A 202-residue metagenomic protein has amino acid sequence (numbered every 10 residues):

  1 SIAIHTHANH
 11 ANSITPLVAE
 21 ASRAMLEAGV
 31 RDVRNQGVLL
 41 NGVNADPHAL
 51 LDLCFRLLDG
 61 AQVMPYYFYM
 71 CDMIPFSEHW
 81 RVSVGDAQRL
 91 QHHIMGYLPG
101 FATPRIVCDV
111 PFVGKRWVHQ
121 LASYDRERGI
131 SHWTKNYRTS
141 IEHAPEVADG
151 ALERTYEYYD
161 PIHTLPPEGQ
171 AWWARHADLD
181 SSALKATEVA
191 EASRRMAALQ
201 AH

Functional and structural regions predicted by a protein language model:
S1-L98: Conserved AdoMet/S-adenosylmethionine-binding subsite of the radical SAM
L58-H202: Auxiliary Fe-S-binding modules of radical SAM enzymes
